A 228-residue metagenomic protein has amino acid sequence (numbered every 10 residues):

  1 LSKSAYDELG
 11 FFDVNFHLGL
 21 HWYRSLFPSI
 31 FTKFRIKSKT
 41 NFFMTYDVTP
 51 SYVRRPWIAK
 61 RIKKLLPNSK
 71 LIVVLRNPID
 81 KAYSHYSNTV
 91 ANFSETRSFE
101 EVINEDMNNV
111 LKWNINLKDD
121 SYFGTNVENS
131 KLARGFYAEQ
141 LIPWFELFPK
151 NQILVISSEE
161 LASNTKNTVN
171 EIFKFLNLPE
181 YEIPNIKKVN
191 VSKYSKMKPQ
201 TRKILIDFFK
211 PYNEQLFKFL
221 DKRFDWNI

Functional and structural regions predicted by a protein language model:
L1-P50, L65, S69, I79-Y122: PAPS-dependent sulfotransferase catalytic core
D7, T49-S51, R76, S158-E159 (+1 more regions): Histidine-centered beta-alpha loop that forms part of the nucleotide-sugar donor binding/catalytic region in diverse
L20-S29, S94-T168, E180, I206-D207 (+1 more regions): PAPS-dependent sulfotransferase catalytic domain
Y46, K70-I72, L154-I156: Hydrophobic/aromatic beta-strand patches that form the interior of the parallel beta-sheet core in alpha/beta enzyme
R54-V73, A138, F145: ATP-dependent NMP and nucleoside kinases share a basic, alpha-helical "lid"
R54-W57, Y83, K166: Short N-terminal helix/helix-N-cap motif within the alpha/beta-hydrolase-1
A59-I62, Y86-V90, V169-E171: Short, glycine/charged-enriched secondary-structure capping and boundary segments
I79, I142-Q215, D221-I228: The conserved 3'-phosphoadenosine-5'-phosphosulfate
